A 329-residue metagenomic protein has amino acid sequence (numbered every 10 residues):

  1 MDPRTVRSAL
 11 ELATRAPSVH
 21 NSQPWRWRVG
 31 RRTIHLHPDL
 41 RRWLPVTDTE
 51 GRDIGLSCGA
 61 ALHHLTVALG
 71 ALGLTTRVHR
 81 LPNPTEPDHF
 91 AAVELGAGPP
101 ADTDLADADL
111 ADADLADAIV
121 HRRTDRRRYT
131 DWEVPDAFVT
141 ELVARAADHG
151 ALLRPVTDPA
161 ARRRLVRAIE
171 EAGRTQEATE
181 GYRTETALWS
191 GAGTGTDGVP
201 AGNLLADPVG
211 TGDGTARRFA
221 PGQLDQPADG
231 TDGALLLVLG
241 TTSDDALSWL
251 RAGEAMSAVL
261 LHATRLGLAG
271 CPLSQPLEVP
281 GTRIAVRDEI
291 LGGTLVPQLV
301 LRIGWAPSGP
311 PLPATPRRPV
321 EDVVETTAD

Functional and structural regions predicted by a protein language model:
M1-D329: Acidic, surface-exposed loops and disordered segments
